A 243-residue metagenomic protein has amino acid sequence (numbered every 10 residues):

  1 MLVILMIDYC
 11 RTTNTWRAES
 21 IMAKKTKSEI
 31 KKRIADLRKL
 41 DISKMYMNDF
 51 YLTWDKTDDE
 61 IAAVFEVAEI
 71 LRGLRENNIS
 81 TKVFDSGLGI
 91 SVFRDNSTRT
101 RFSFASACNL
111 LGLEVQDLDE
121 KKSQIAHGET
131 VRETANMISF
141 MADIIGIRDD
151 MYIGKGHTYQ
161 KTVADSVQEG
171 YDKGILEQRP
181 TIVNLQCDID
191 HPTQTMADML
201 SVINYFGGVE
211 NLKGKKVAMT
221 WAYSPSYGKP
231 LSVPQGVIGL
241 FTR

Functional and structural regions predicted by a protein language model:
A23-F102: Positively charged, low-complexity intrinsically disordered leader regions
S43-Y46, S201-G207: Conserved catalytic or regulatory cores that recognize and/or transform ribose-phosphate-containing ligands
A63-I70, M137, T162, A197-N204 (+2 more regions): Alpha-helical scaffold segments in soluble metabolic enzymes
K82-I203: Phosphate/diphosphate ligand-binding glycine-rich loop within oxidoreductases
R94-S106, N204-R243: Glycine-rich phosphate/diphosphate-binding loop of Rossmann-like nucleotide-binding domains
